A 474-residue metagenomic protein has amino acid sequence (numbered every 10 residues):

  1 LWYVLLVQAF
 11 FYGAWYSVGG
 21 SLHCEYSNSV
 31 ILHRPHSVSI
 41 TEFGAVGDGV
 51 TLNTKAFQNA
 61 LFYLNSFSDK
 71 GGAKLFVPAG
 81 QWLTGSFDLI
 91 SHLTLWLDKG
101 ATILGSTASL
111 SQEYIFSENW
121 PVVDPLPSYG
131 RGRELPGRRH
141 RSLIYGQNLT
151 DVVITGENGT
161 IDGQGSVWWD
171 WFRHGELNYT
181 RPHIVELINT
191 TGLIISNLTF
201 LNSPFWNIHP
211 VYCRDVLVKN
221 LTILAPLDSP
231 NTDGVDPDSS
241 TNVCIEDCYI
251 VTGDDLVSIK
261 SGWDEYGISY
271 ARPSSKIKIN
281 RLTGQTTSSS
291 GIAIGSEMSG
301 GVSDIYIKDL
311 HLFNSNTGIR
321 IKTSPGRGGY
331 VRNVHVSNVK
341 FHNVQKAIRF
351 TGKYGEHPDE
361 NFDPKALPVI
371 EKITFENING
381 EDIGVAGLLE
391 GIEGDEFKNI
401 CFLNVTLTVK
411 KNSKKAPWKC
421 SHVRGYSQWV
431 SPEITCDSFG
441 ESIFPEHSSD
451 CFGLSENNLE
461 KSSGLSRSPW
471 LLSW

Functional and structural regions predicted by a protein language model:
L1-W474: Extracellular/periplasmic carbohydrate-active domains that bind, remodel, or depolymerize complex polysaccharides
